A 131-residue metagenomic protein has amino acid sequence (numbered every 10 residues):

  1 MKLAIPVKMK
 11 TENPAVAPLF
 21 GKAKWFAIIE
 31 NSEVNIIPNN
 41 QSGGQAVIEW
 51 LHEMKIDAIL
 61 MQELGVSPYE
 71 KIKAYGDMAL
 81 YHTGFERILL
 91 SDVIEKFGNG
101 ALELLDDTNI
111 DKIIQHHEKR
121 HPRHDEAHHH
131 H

Functional and structural regions predicted by a protein language model:
M1-S42, E53-M54, A74, M78-H131: Non-catalytic interface/targeting segments
K55-I59: Short active-site oxyanion
Q62: Conserved residues at the C-terminal ends of beta-strands
G65-E70: Short, glycine/polar-rich helix-capping loops at beta-to-alpha or helix-loop-helix junctions that flank or form
